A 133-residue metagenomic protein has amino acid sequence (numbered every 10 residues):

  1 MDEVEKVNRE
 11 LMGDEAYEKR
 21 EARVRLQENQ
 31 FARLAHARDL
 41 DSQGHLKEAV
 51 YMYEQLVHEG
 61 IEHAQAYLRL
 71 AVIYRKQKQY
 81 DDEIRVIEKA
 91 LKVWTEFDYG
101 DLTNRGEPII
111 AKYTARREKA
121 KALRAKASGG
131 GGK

Functional and structural regions predicted by a protein language model:
R23-M52: Alpha-helical segment of the N-proximal tetratricopeptide repeat
Q55-H58, K92: Conserved structural position within tetratricopeptide repeats
Q79-D98: TPR/TPR-like (Sel1-like) alpha-helical repeat modules
